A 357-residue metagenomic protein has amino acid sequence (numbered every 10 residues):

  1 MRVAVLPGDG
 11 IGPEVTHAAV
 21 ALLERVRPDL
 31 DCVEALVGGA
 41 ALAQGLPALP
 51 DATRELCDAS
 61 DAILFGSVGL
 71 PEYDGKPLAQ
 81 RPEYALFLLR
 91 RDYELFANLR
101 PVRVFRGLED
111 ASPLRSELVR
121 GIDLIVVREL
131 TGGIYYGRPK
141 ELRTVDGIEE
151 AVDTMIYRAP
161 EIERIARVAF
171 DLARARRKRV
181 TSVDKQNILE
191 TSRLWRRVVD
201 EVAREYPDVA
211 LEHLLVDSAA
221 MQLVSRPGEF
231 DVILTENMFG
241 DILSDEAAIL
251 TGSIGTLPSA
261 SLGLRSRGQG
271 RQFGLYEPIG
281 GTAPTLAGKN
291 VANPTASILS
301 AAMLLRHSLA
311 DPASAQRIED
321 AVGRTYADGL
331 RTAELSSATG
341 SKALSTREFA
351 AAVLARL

Functional and structural regions predicted by a protein language model:
M1-R2, P28, D58-A62, E94-F96 (+10 more regions): Short coil/turn connectors at secondary-structure junctions
A4-R27, D146-D217, R226-E229: Glycine-rich phosphate/diphosphate-binding loop of Rossmann-like nucleotide-binding domains
D9-G12, D61, V127, A169 (+4 more regions): Buried hydrophobic positions in well-ordered alpha/beta secondary-structure cores of metabolic enzymes
E24-P28, A59-A62, R91-N98, V104 (+11 more regions): Generic secondary-structure signature for well-ordered alpha-helical cores
D29-A52, M221-L223: N-terminal beta-loop-helix "entrance" segment that forms/cooperates in small-molecule cofactor or anionic ligand
G39-L42, V224-L330: Glycine-rich phosphate/nucleotide-binding loop
A43-V152, M238-G240: N-terminal glycine-rich phosphate/adenylate-binding segment common to multiple enzyme folds
T131-G132, G137-R176, V180, Q186-I188 (+2 more regions): Glycine-rich phosphate/pyrophosphate-binding loop and the adjoining helix
